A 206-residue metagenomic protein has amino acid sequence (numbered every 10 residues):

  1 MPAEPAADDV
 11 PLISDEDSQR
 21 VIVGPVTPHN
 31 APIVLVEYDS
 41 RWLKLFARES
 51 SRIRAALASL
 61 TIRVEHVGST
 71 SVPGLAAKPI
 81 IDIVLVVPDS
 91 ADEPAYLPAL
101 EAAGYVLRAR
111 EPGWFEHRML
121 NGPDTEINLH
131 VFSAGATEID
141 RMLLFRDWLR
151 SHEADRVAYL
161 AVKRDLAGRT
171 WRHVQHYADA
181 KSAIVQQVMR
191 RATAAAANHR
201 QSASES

Functional and structural regions predicted by a protein language model:
P2-E65, Q186, A197: Helical scaffold of the NTase/Pol beta-like nucleotidyltransferase catalytic core
A31-I33, P79-I83, T125-I127: Short amphipathic alpha-helical segments
Y38-I53, V87-P123: Metal-dependent nucleotidyltransferase catalytic core
S40-L43, A47, R146, R150-E153 (+4 more regions): Short amphipathic alpha-helical segments with heptad-repeat character
R52-P94: Active-site nucleotide-donor binding segment shared across nucleotidyl transfer reactions
D82, Y159, Y177: A residue-level signal for conserved active-site and pocket-lining positions in enzyme catalytic cores
A109-K163: Conserved, surface-exposed functional patches that form binding/active-site neighborhoods
A167-S206: Charged phosphate-binding loop/patch that engages nucleotide di/tri-phosphates or the phosphate backbone of nucleic
